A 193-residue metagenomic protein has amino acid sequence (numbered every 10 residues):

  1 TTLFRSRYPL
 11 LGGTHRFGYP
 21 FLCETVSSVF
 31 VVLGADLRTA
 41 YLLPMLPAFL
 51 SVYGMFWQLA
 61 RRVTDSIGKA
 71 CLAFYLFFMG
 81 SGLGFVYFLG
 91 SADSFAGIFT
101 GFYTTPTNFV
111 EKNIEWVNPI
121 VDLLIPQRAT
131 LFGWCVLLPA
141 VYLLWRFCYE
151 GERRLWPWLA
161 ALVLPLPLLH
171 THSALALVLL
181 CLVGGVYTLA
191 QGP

Functional and structural regions predicted by a protein language model:
T1-V136, T171-L175: Active-site lumenal/periplasmic loops and adjacent helix-entry segments of GT-C-fold, multi-pass membrane
I67-A70, R154, Q191-P193: Membrane-interfacial entry segments at the cytosolic side of transmembrane helices
L72-L76, A161, P193: Hydrophobic alpha-helical membrane-interfacial segments at the cytosolic entry of transmembrane helices
F77-F78, V163, C181: Residue-level recognition of pore/gate-forming positions within transmembrane alpha-helices of multi-pass
V121-L124, L143, W156-T171: Membrane-interface alpha helices of multi-pass inner-membrane proteins
F132-G133, L137-R154: Membrane-interface transmembrane helices that cradle and orient dolichyl/undecaprenyl
L144, G151, A176-P193: Perimembrane helix-loop-helix junctions
